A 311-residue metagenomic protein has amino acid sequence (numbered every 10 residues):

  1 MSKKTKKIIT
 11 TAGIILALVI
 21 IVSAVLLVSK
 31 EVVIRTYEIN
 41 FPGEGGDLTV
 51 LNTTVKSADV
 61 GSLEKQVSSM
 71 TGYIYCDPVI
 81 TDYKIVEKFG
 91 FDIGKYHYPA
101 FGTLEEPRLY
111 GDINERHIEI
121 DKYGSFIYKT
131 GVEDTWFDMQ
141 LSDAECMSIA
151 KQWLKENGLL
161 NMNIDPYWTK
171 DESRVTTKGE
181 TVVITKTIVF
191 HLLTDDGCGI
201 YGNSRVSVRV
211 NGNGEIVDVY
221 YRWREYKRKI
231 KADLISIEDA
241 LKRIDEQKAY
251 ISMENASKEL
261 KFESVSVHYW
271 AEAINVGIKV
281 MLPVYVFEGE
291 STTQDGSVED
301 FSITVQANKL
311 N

Functional and structural regions predicted by a protein language model:
S2, K6-G199, R222-I230: Preferential activation on post-signal-peptide N-terminal prodomains/segments of secreted or lumenal proteins
V25, S204-S207, N311: Long, contiguous binding/interaction regions
G131-D300: Segments that shape or occlude catalytic/ligand-binding pockets
I303-N311: C-terminal soluble interaction/assembly domains
